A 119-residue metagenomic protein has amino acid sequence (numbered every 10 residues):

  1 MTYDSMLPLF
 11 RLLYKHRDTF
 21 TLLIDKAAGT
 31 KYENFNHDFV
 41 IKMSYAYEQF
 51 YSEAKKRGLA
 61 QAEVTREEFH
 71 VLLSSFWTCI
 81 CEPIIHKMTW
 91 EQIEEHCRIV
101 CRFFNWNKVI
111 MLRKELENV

Functional and structural regions predicted by a protein language model:
M1, Q61-E68, M88-I93: General structural signal for secondary-structure boundaries
M1-T2, T21: Amphipathic alpha-helical linker/stalk segments
S5-K15, T30-K56, E67-S74: Amphipathic alpha-helical packing segments from all-alpha helical-bundle domains
K15, Y45, Q49-S52, H70-V119: C-terminal peripheral helix-coil segments that are non-catalytic and often amphipathic
F20-T21, A54: Substrate-binding/catalytic groove segments of enzymes that remodel or degrade extracellular structural polymers
T21-I24, I84: A structural signal for long alpha-helical coiled-coils and helix-turn connectors that form the cytosolic signaling
L23-T30, R57-Q61: Short linear capping/connector segments at secondary-structure termini
E33, H37, E63, E94-R98: Short, charged, amphipathic alpha-helical segments
